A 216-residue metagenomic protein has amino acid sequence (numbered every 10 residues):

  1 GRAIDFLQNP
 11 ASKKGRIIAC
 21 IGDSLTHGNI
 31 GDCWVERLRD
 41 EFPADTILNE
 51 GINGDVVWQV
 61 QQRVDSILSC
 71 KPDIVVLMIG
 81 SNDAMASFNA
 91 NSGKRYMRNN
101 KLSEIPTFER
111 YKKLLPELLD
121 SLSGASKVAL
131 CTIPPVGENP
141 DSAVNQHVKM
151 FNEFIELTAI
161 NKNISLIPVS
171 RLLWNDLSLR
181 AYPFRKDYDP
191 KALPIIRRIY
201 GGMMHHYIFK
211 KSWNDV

Functional and structural regions predicted by a protein language model:
G1-G15: Short N-terminal or domain-adjacent regulatory/targeting segments
G1-I4, A19, K127-V128, D215: Short intrinsically disordered, low-complexity coil segments enriched in acidic
S12-K14, R37-P43, Q59-V216: Alpha-helical cap/lid subdomain in secreted, periplasmic, or secretory-pathway luminal O-acyl-processing enzymes
G15-G31, V35, N82-A84: Catalytic nucleophile-elbow at a beta strand-turn-alpha helix junction centered on a G-D-S/GDSL motif, marking
A19-I21, L48, V75-L77: Conserved beta-strand elements of the Class I
S24-H27, G51-D55, P135-E138, S142-A143: Short histidine/acidic/glycine/proline-rich micro-motifs that form metal- and phosphate-coordinating active-site loops
A44-W58: A short beta-strand-loop structural module common to alpha/beta enzyme folds
